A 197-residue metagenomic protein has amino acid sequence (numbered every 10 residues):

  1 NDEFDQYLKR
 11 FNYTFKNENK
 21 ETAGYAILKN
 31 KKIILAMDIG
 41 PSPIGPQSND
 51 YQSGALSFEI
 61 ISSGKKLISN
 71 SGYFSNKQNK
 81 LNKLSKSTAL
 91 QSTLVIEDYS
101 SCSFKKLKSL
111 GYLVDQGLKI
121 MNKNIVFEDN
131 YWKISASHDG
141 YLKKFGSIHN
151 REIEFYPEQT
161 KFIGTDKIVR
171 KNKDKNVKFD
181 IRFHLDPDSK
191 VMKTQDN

Functional and structural regions predicted by a protein language model:
N1-S69: Carbohydrate-active enzyme catalytic cores, enriched for enzymes that act on polyanionic acidic polysaccharides
Y73-N197: CBM-like, beta-strand-rich accessory domains located in the C-terminal region of large, secreted polysaccharide-active
